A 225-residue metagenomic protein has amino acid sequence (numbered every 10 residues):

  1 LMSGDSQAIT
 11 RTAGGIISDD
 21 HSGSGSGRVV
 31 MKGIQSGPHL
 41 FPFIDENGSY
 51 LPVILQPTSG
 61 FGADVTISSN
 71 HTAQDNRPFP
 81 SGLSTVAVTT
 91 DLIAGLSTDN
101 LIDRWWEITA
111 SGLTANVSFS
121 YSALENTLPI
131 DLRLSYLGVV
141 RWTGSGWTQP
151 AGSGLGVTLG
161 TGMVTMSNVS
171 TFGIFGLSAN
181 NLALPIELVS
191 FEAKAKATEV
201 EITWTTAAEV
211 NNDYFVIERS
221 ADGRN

Functional and structural regions predicted by a protein language model:
L1-A151, T165, T171-N180: Self-processing/autoproteolytic domain segments and adjacent N-terminal interaction modules in large, modular
T10-R11, A73-D75, G156-T161, V210-D213: A short local loop/turn or secondary-structure capping micro-motif enriched for an aromatic residue
P78-P80, I130-L132, G160, W204-T206 (+1 more regions): Generic detector of ordered, mature protein regions
A123-D131, G162, P185-A193: Short, charged low-complexity linear motifs
Q149-V157, N225: Solvent-exposed serine/threonine-rich low-complexity stretches and specific carbohydrate-binding patches
L155-M163, K194-T198: Ser/Thr- and Asn-enriched, surface-exposed coil loops between beta-strands
G173-N225: Short, compositionally biased serine/threonine- and acidic-rich segments at solvent-exposed termini, linkers, or domain
